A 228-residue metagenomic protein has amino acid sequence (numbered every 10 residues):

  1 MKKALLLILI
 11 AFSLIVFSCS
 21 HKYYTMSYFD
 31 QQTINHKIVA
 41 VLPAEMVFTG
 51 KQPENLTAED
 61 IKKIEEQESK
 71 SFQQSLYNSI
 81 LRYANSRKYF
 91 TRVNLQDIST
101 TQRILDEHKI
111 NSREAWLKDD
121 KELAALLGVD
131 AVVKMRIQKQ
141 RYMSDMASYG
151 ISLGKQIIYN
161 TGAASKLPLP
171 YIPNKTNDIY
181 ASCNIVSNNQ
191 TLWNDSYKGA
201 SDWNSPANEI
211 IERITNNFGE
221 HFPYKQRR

Functional and structural regions predicted by a protein language model:
M1-A4: Positively charged n-region of N-terminal signal peptides that target proteins for export
A11-F12: Repetitive helical segments and hydrophobic/amphipathic motifs
C19-T49, L126, K139-R228: C-terminal/domain-edge helix-coil "capping" segments
V47, K51-R141, N188-Y197: N-terminal segment of the mature soluble domain
